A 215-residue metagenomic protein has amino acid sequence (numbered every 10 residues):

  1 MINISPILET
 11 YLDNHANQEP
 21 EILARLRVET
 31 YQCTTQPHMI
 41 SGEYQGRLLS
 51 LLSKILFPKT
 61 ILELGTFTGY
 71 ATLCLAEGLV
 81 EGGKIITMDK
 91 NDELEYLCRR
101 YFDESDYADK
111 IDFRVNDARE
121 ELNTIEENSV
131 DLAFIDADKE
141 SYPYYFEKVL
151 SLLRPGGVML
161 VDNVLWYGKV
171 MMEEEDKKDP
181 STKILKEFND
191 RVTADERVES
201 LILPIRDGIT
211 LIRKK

Functional and structural regions predicted by a protein language model:
M1-L132, K139-L160, V164-K215: A short alpha-helical cap/connector motif
